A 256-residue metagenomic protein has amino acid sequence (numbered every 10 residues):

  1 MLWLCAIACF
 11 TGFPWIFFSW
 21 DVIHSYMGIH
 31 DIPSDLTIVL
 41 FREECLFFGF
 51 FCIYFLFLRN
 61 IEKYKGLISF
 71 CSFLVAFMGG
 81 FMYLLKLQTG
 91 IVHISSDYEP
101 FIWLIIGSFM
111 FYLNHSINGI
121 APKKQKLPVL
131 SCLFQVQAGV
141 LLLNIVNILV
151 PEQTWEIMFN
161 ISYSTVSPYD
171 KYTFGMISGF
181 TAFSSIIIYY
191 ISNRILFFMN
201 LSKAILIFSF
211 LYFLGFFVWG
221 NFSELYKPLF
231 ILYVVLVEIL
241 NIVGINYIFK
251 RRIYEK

Functional and structural regions predicted by a protein language model:
M1-T11, D35, S116-L143: Cytosolic juxtamembrane helix and N-cap/initiation of the first transmembrane helix
A8-R42, G139-S178: Hydrophobic transmembrane helix segments
F10-T11, L36-L58, F73-L74, Y169-N193 (+1 more regions): Core segments of alpha-helical transmembrane spans in multipass integral membrane proteins
T11-F13, L74-L84, L141-N144, I207-V218: Aromatic-anchored segments of alpha-helical transmembrane domains
T37-L46, M82, S95-S108, K171-T181 (+1 more regions): Alpha-helical transmembrane segments of polytopic membrane proteins
L58-G66, G90-V92, N118-V129, S192-N200 (+2 more regions): Membrane-interface helix-boundary motifs at transmembrane edges
G80-D97, L211-I231: Membrane-helix boundary connector in multi-pass membrane proteins
L104-P122, V237-K256: Membrane-water interface at the C-terminal end of transmembrane alpha helices
